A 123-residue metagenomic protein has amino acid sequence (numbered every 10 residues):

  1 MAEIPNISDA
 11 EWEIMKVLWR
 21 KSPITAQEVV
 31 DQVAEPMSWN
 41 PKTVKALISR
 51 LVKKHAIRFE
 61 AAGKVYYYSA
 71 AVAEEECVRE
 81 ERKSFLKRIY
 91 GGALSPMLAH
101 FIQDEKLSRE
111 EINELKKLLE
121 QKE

Functional and structural regions predicted by a protein language model:
M1-R20: Short alpha-helical segments that sit at the start of domains
I4-A10, A62-E81: Short, cationic-aromatic polyanion-contact patches
L18-P23, E35-P36: Short helix-capping/hinge SLiMs at alpha-helix to coil transitions
I24-Q32: Short acidic, hydrophobic short linear motifs in intrinsically disordered regions
D31-W39: Short helix-coil junctions and helix-kink-helix linkers
K45-S49: Short, hydrophobic-biased segments on the C-terminal half of alpha helices that form "recognition helices"
H55: Glycine-centered, phosphate/nucleic-acid-interacting loop/turn motifs that mediate DNA/RNA or nucleotide
V78-E123: Amphipathic alpha-helical dimerization/coiled-coil segments that flank or bridge DNA-binding/regulatory modules
